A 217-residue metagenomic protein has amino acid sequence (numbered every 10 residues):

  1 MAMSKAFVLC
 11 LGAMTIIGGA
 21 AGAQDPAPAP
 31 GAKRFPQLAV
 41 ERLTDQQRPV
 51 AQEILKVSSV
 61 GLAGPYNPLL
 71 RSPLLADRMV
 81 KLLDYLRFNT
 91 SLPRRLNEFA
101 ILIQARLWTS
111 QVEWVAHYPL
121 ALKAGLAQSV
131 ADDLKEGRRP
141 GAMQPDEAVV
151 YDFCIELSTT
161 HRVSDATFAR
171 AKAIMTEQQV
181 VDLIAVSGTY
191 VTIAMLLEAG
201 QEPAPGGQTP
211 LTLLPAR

Functional and structural regions predicted by a protein language model:
M1, I16, G22-A23, P68: Intrinsically disordered, low-complexity, compositionally biased regions/tails
M1-L9: Bacterial N-terminal signal peptides that target proteins for export
V8-G18: Bacterial N-terminal signal peptides
A23-R217: Hydrophobic alpha-helical segments
